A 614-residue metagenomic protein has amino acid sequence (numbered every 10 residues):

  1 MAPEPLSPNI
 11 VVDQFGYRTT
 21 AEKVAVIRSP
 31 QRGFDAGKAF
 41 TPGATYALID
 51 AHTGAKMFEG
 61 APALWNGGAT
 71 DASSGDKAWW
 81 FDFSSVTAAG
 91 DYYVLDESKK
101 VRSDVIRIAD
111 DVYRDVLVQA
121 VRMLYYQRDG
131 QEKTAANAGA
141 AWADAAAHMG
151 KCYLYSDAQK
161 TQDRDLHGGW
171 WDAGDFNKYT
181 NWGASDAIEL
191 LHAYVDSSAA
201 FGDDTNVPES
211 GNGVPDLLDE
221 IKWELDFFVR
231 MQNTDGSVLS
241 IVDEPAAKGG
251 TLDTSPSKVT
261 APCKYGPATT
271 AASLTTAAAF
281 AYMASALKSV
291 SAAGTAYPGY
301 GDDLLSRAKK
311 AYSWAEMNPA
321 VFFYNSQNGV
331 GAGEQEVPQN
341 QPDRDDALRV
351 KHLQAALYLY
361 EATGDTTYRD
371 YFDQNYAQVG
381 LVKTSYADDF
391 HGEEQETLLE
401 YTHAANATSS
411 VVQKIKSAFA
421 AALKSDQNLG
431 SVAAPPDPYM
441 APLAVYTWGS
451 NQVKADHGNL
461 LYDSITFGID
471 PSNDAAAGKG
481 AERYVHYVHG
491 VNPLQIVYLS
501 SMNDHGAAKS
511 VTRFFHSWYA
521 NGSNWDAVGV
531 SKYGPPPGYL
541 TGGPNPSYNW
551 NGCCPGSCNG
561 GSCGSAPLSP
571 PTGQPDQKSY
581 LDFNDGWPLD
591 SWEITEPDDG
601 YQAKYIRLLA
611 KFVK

Functional and structural regions predicted by a protein language model:
A2-S7: Proline/serine/threonine-rich low-complexity linkers at boundaries of modular beta-sandwich domains
V11-K100, D104, R122-A184, D226 (+4 more regions): Aromatic (Trp/Tyr) and acidic
V12, K100-R114, D303-S306: Short beta-strand elements
W171-T180, H192-D203: Conserved, well-structured interaction surfaces
I188-D196, F227-R230, T234, S273-S289 (+3 more regions): Glycine-rich, acidic and aromatic/proline-enriched surface loops and short helix-turn segments that act as binding
E209-G213, Y300: Acidic, glycine-anchored loop motifs typical of Ca2+
P215-V238: Carboxylate/His-rich catalytic cores and anion/metal-binding grooves
A377-S385: Solenoid-like repeat scaffolds
